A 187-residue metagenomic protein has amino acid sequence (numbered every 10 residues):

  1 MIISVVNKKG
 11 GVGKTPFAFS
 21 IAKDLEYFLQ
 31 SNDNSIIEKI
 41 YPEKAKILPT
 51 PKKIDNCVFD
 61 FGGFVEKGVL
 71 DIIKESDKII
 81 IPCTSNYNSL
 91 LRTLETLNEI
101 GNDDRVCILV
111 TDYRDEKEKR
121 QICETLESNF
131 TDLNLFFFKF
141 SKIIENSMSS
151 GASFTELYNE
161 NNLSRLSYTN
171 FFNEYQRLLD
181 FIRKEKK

Functional and structural regions predicted by a protein language model:
S4-K52, N56: Walker A/P-loop NTP-binding active-site region of P-loop NTPases, recognizing the glycine-rich GxxxxGKT/S
Q30, D60, I79-T84, I108-D112: Conserved beta-strand segments of the P-loop GTPase G domain that flank and frequently precede/overlap
S35-I40, D115-Q121: Short, charged/polar "capping" segments at the starts of alpha-helices and the immediately preceding loops
T50-V69: Switch II (G3) loop of P-loop NTPases
V65-Y87: Inter-motif core of Ras-like GTPase G domains
L90-D112, E118-C123: Conserved C-terminal guanine-recognition region of P-loop GTPase G domains, centered on the G4
E124-Y158: Beta-strand-loop-alpha "switch" segments that mediate conformational coupling across diverse proteins
F154-K187: NTP-binding/hydrolysis catalytic cores, primarily Walker-type P-loop NTPases
